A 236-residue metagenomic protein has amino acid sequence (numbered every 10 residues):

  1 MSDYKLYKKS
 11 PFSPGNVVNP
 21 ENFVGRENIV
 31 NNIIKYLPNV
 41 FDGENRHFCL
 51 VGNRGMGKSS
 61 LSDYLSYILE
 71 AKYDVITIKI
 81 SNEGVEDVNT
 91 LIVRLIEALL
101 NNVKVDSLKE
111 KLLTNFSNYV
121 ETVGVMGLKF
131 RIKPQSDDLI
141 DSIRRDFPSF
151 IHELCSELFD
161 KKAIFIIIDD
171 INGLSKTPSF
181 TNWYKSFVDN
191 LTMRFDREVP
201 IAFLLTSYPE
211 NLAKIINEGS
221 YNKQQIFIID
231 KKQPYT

Functional and structural regions predicted by a protein language model:
M1-F48, I68-A71, N211: A short, basic N-terminal segment
M1-S2, G15-V18, D160-I167, I171-T236: The catalytic "switch" region of P-loop NTPases
F23-E27, V85, P234: Short, solvent-exposed loop/helix junctions and linker helices that flank or host conserved functional motifs
N32-L37, L65-S66, I151-H152, Y184-L191: Short, well-ordered amphipathic alpha-helices
E44-F180, I201: P-loop NTPase nucleotide-binding core
